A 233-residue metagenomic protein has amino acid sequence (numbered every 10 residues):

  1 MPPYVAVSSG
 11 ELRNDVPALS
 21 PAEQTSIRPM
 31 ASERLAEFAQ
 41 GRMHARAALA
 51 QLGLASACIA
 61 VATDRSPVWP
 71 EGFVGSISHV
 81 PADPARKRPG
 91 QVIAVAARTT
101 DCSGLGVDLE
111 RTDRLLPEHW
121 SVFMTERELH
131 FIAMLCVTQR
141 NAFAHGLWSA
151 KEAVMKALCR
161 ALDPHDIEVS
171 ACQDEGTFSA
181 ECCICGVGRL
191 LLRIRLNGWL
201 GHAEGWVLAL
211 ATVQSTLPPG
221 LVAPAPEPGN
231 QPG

Functional and structural regions predicted by a protein language model:
M1-G233: Core catalytic alpha/beta fold that binds nucleotide/phospho-ligands
